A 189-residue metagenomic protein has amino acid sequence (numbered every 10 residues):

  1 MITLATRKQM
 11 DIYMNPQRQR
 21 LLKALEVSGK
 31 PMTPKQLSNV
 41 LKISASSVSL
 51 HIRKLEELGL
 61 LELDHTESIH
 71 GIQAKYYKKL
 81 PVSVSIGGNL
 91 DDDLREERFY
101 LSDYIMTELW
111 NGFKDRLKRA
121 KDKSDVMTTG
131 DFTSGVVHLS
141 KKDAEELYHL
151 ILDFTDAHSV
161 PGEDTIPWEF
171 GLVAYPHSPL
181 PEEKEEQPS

Functional and structural regions predicted by a protein language model:
K8-R18, T33, T66-G88: Short, cationic-aromatic polyanion-contact patches
E26-G29: Short helix-capping/hinge SLiMs at alpha-helix to coil transitions
P34-K35, R53: Residues within the helices of the helix-turn-helix
Q36-V40: A short acidic, leucine-rich amphipathic alpha-helix
S44-H51: Short coil turns linking two alpha-helices in DNA-binding domains
G59: Glycine-centered, phosphate/nucleic-acid-interacting loop/turn motifs that mediate DNA/RNA or nucleotide
K78-V136: Amphipathic alpha-helical dimerization/coiled-coil segments that flank or bridge DNA-binding/regulatory modules
V126-S189: Long, low-complexity, charge-rich intrinsically disordered regions
